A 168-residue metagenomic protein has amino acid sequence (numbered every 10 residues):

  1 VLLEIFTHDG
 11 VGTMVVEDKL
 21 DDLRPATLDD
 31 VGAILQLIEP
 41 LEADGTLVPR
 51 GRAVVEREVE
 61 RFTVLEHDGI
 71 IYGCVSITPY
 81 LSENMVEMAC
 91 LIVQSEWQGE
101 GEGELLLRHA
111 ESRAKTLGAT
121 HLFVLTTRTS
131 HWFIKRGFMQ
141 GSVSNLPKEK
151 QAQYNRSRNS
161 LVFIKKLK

Functional and structural regions predicted by a protein language model:
V1-P49, A53-V54, W97: C-terminal catalytic "cap/lid" subdomain
V64, I70-P79, M85-I92: Conserved beta-strand in the GNAT
E66-D68, K165-L167: Active-site beta-strand termini and strand-to-loop segments that position acidic
V93, G99-S112, V124: Conserved acetyl-CoA-binding loop-helix of GNAT-fold acetyltransferases
F123-L125, I134, M139-V162: Conserved catalytic-core motifs of GNAT/GCN5-like acyltransferases
R128-T129: A generic "binding-loop/recognition-motif" signal
